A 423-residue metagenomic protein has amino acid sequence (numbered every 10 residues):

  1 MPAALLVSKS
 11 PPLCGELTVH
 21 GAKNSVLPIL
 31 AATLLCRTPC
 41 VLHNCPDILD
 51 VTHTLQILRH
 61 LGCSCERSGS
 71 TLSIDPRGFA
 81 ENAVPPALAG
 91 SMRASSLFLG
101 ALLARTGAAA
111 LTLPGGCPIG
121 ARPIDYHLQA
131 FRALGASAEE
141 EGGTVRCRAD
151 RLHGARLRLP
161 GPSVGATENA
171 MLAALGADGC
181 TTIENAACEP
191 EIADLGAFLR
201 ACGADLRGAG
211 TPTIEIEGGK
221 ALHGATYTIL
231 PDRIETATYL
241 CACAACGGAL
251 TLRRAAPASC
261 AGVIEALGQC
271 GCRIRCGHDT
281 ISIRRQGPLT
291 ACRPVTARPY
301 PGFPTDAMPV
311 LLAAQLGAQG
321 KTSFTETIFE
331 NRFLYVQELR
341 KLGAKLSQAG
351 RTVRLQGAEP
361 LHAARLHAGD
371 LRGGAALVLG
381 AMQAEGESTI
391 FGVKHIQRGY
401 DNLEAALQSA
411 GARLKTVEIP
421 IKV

Functional and structural regions predicted by a protein language model:
M1-V423: Short, structured segments at the rim of ligand-binding sites
